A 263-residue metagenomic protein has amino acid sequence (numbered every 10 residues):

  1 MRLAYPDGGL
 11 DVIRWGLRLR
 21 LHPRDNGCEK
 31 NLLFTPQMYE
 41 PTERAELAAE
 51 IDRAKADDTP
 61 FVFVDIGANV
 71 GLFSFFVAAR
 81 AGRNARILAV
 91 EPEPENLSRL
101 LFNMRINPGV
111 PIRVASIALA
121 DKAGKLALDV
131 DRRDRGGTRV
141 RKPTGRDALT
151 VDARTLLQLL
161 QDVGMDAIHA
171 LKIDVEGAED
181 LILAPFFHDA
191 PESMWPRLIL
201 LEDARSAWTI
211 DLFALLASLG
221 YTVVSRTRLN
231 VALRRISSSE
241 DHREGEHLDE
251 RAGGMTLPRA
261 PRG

Functional and structural regions predicted by a protein language model:
M1-N103, P111, Q161-V163, L212-L215 (+1 more regions): S-adenosyl-L-methionine
P36-V64, R113, K122-A127, D134-S193 (+1 more regions): Short internal loop-to-helix segment that lines adenine-nucleotide cofactor pockets
V64-A68, V90, I117, L171-I173 (+1 more regions): Active-site flanking residues adjacent to catalytic metal/cofactor-binding acidic residues
N69, E93, A120, E176 (+1 more regions): Catalytic metal-binding/acid-base residues of hydrolase active sites
R86, A167-A170, L198: Residues at the N-termini of beta-strands
L97, L101-R133: Core alpha/beta nucleotide-donor-binding catalytic domains of modification enzymes
R105-N107, D129-R135, D189, A217-S218 (+1 more regions): Short, hinge-like loop/turn segments at secondary-structure boundaries
W195-D203: Conserved beta-strand signature within the Rossmann-like core of class I S-adenosyl-L-methionine
